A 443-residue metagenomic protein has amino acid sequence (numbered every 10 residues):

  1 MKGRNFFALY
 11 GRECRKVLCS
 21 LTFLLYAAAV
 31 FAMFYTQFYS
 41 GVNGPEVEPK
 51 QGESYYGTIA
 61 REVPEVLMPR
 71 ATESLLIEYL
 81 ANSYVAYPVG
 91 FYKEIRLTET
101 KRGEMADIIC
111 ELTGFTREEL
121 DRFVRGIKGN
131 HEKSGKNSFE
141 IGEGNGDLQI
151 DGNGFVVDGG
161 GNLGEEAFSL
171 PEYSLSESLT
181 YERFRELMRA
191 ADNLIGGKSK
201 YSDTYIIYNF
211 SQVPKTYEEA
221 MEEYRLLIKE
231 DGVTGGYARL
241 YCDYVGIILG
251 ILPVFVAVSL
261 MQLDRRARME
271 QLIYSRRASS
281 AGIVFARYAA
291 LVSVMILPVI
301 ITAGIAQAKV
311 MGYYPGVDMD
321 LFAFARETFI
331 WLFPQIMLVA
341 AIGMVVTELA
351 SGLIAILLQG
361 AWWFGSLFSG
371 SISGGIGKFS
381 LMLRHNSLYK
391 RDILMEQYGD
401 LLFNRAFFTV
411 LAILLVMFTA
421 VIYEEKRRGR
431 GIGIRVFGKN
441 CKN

Functional and structural regions predicted by a protein language model:
M1-A29, R428-K439: Aromatic- and glycine-rich beta-strand/loop motifs that create alpha-glucan
F7, G11, A167-E182, M261-M269 (+1 more regions): Cytoplasmic juxtamembrane interface segments
A8-E13, V245, V258-L297: Helix-loop-helix units of permease transmembrane domains in multi-pass membrane transporters, especially ABC
R15, C19-F23, R239-C242, L394-N404: Membrane-interface helix-boundary signature
F23-A27, A325-I330, I356-Q359, R405-A406 (+1 more regions): Hydrophobic alpha-helical transmembrane segments
A29-K93, K101, A191-F255, F285-A355: Secretory targeting signals
S40-L163, E223-K229, L358-N443: Terminal transmembrane helical anchor/hairpin motif
K133-Y241, Y274: Extracytoplasmic
